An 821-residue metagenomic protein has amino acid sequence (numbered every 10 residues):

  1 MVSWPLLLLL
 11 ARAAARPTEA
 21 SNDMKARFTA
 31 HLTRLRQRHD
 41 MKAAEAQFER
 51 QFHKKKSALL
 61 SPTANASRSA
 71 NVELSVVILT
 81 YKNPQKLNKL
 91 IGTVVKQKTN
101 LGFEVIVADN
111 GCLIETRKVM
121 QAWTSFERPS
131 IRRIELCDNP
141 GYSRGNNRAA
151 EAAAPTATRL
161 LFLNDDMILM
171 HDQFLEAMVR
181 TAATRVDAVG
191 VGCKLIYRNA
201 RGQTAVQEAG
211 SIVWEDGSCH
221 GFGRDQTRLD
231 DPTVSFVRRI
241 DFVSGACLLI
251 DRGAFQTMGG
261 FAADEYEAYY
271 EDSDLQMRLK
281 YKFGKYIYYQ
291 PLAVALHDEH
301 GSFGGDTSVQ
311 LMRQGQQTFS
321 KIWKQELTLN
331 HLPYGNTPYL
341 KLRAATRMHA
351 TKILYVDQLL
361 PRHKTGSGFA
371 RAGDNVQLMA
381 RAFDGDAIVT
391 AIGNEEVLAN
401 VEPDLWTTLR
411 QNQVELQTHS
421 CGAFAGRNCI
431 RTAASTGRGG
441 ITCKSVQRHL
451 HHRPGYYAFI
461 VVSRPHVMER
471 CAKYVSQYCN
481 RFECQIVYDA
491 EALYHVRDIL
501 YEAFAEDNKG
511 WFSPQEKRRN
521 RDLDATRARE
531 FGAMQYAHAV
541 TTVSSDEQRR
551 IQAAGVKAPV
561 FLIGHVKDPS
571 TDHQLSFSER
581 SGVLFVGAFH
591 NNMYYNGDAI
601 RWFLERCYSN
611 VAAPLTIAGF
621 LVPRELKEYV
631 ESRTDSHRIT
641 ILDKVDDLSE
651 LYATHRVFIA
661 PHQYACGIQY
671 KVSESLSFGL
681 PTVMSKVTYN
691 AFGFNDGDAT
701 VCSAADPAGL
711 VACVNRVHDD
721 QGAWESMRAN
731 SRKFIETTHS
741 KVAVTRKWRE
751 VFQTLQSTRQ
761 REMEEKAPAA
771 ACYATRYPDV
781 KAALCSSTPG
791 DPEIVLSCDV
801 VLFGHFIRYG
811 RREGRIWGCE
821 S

Functional and structural regions predicted by a protein language model:
L74-K86, L90, Q97-K98, A108 (+3 more regions): A conserved hydrophobic helix/loop-capping motif in glycosyltransferases and polysaccharide synthases
V95-E135: Acidic donor-binding segment of Leloir-type glycosyltransferases
L136-A153: Glycine-rich, basic loop-to-helix element that forms the pyrophosphate-binding segment of sugar-nucleotide handling
R144, E215-G253, Y339-L342, G532: A recurrent flexible, glycine/aromatic-enriched loop bordering the glycosyltransferase active site that acts as
M167-W214: Conserved donor NDP-sugar-binding/catalytic core segment of glycosyltransferases
K364, G368-Q377, F512, Q535 (+2 more regions): Conserved catalytic-core segment of nucleotide-activated headgroup transferases in glycan assembly
Y456-A458, H538, A653-G667, L680: Acidic donor-binding loop of glycosyltransferase active sites
R761-S821: Charge-rich, low-complexity intrinsically disordered regions
